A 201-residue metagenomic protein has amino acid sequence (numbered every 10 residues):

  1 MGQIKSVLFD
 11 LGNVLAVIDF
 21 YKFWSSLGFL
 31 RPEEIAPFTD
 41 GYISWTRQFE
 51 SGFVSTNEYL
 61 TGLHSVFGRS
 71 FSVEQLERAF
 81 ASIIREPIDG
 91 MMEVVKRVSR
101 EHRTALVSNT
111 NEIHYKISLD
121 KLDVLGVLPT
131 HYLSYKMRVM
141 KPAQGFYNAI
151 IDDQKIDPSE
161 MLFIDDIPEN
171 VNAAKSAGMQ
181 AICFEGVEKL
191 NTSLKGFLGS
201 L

Functional and structural regions predicted by a protein language model:
M1-G41, V66, S70, S176-A177: Active-site neighborhood of HAD-like aspartate-dependent phosphohydrolases
S6, E74-A105, K116, Q144 (+1 more regions): Short, acidic loop-to-helix structural element flanking the phosphoryl-transfer center in phosphate-processing enzymes
S6, M140-P168: Conserved Lys-Pro-Asp/Glu-containing loop-to-beta segment of HAD-superfamily phosphomonoesterases, centered on
D10-N13, G52, V98, L106 (+2 more regions): Generic structural signal for small/hydrophobic residues in well-ordered secondary structure, especially within
V14-L15, F20-K22, T110-I113, M137-R138 (+1 more regions): Short, solvent-exposed loop/turn segments at secondary-structure junctions
L30, D89-K136: Substrate-recognition/cap helix-loop segment adjacent to the acidic, metal-dependent catalytic center of Asp-based
T46-G90: Metal-dependent phosphoesterase signature
P158-L194: Acidic, Mg2+-coordinating phosphoryl-transfer loop and its flanking beta/alpha structural elements, shared across
